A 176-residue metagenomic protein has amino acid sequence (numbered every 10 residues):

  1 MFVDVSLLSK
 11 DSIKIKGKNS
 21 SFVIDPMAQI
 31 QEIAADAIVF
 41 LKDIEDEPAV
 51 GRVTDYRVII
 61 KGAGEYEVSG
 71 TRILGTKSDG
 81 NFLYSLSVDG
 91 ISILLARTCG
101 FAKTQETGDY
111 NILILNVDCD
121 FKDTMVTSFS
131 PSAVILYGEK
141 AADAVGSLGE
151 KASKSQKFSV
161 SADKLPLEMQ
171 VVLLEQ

Functional and structural regions predicted by a protein language model:
M1-A34, D43-D46, G51-T124, K154-Q176: Core dinuclear metal-dependent hydrolase active-site scaffold
I38: Short acidic-hydrophobic catalytic motif
R52-Y56, G62-G64, S130-L136, K140-Q156: Conserved beta-sheet core of the metallophosphoesterase superfamily
